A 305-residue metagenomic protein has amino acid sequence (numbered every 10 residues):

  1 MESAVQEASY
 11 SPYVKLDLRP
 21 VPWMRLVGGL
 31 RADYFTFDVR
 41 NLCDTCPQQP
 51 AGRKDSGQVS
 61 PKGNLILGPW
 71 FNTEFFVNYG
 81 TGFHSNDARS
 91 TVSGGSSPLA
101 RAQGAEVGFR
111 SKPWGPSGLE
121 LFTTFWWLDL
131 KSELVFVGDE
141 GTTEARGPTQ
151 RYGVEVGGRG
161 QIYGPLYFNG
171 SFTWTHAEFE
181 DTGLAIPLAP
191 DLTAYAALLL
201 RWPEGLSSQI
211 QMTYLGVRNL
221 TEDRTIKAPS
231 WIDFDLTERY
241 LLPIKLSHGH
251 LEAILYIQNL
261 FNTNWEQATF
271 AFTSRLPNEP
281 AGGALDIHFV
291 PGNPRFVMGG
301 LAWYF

Functional and structural regions predicted by a protein language model:
M1-W70: Signature of Gram-negative outer-membrane beta-barrel scaffolds
V21-R25, G68-N72, A102, W114-P116 (+6 more regions): Outer-membrane beta-barrel channels and translocator barrels
P22-L26, F122-D129, A145-T221, A302-Y304: Gram-negative outer-membrane beta-barrel transporters
L26-L30, P61, T73-V77, L119-T123 (+6 more regions): Transmembrane beta-strands of outer-membrane beta-barrel proteins
A32-D38, Y79-S85, S111-P113, F125-K131 (+6 more regions): Transmembrane beta-strands of outer-membrane beta-barrel pores
G68-G80, P98-V154, R159-Q161, P165 (+3 more regions): Membrane-embedded beta-barrel scaffold of Gram-negative outer-membrane proteins
N86-A88, F179, L188-L246, F261 (+3 more regions): C-terminal beta-barrel architecture of Gram-negative outer-membrane proteins
W126, F168, V217, L241-F305: C-terminal beta-signal and adjacent terminal beta-strands/loops of Gram-negative outer-membrane beta-barrel proteins
